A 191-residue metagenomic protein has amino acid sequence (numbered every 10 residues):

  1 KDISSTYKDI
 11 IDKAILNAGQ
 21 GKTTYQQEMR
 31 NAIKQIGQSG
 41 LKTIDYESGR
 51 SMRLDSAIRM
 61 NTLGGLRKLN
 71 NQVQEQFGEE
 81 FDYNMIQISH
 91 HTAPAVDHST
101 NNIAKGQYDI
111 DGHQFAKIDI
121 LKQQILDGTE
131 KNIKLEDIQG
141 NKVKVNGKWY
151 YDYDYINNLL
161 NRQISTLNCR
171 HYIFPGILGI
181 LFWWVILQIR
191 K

Functional and structural regions predicted by a protein language model:
K1-T166, G176-K191: Domain-core detector
